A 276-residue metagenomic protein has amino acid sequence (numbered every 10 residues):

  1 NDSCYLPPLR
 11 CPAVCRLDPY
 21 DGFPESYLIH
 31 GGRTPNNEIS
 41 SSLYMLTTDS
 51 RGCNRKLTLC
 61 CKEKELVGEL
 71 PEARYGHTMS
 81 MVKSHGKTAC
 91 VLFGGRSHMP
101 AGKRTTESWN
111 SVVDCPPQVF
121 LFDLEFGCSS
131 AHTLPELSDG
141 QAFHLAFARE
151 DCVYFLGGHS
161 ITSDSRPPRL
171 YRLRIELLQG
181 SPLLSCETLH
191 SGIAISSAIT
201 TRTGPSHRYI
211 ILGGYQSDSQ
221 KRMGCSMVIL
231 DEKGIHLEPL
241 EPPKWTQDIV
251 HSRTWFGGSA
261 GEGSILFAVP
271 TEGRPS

Functional and structural regions predicted by a protein language model:
N1-S276: Kelch-like beta-propeller repeat domains
